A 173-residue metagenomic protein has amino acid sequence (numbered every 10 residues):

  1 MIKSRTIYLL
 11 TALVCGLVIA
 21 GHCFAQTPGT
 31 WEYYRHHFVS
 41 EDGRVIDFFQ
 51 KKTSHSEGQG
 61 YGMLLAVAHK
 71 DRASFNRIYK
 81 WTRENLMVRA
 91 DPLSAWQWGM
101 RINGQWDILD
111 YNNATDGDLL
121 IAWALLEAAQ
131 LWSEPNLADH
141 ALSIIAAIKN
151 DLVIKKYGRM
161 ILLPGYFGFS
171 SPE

Functional and structural regions predicted by a protein language model:
I2-L10: Bacterial N-terminal signal peptides that target proteins for export
I7, E32-Y33, G165: Intrinsically disordered, low-complexity N-terminal regions enriched in serine/proline/glycine with scattered basic
L10-A20: Bacterial N-terminal signal peptides
G21-E57, V67-N103, D107-I108, G158: Low-complexity, Ser/Thr/Pro/Gly-enriched N-terminal "stalk/linker" regions
Q26-G29, K52-S56, D91, T115-D116 (+1 more regions): Extended ligand-binding clefts on enzyme/binding-domain cores
G58-S74, W81-E84, L119-E134: Well-ordered alpha-helical scaffold segments within catalytic/enzyme domains
R77-E84, L126-E127, D139-K149: Active-site-adjacent structural elements in enzyme catalytic domains
N103-N112, D116-G117, E127: Aromatic/His-enriched, Gly/Pro-containing loop or helix-boundary segments that lie immediately adjacent to catalytic
